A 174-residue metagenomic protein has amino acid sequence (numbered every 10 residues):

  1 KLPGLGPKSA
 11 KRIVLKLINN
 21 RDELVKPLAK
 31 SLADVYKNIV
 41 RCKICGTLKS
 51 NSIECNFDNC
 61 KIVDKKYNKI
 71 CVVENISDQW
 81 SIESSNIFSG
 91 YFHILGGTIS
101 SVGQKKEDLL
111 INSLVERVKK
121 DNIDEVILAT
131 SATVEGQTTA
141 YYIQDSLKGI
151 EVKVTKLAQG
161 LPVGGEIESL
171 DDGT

Functional and structural regions predicted by a protein language model:
K1-P3: Extended, structured, electrostatic nucleic-acid-contact surfaces
R12-R41: Short, charged low-complexity linear segments at domain edges
S31-Q79: Cys/His-rich short segments
C55-C60, G90, I94-E116: Basic, flexible Lys/Arg- and Gly-enriched helix-loop patches that mediate nucleic-acid binding at interfaces with rRNA
C71-E74, I123-G136: Acidic beta-strand-to-loop metal/phosphate-binding motif
E135-K148: Short Gly/Thr/Asp-enriched flexible loops that form oxyanion-binding sites at enzyme active sites
E151-T155, E166-T174: Conserved phosphate-handling catalytic cores of large alpha/beta enzymes
